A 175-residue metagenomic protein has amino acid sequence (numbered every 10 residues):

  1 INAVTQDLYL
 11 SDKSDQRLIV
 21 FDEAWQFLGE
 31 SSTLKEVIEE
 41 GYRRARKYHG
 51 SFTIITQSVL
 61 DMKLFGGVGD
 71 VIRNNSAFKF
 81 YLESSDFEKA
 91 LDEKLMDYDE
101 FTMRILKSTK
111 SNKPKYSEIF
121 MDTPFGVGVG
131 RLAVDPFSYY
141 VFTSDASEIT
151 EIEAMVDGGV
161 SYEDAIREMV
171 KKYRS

Functional and structural regions predicted by a protein language model:
I1-R104: Conserved P-loop NTPase motor cores
N2-L10, S108-S175: Conserved P-loop NTPase motor module
